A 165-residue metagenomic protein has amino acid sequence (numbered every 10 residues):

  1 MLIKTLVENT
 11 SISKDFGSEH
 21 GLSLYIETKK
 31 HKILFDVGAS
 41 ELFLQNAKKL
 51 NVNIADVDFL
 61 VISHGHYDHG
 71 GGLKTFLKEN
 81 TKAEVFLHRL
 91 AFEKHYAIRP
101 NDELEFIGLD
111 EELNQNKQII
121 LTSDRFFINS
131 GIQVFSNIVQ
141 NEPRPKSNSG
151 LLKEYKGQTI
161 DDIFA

Functional and structural regions predicted by a protein language model:
M1, T28-K32, F126-V134: Beta-strand-turn-beta hairpins that frame and shape the catalytic cleft of phosphate-ester-processing enzymes
L2-K49, I160-A165: Conserved beta-strand hairpin/beta-sheet module of binuclear metal-dependent hydrolase folds, prominently
K4, V61, F86, I120 (+1 more regions): Hydrophobic/aromatic beta-strand patches that form the interior of the parallel beta-sheet core in alpha/beta enzyme
T10-S13, L42, K94, Q140-R144: Short, acidic Gly/Pro/Ser/Thr-rich loop/turn segments
L42-A91: Active-site metal-binding motif and surrounding structural segment of the metallo-beta-lactamase
N53-D56, I120-I128: Short acidic low-complexity segments
T75, K82-S123: Hydrophobic alpha-helical segments and helix pairs
R99-E103, D124-A165: Active-site-proximal loop/helix segment associated with metal-binding centers of metalloenzymes
